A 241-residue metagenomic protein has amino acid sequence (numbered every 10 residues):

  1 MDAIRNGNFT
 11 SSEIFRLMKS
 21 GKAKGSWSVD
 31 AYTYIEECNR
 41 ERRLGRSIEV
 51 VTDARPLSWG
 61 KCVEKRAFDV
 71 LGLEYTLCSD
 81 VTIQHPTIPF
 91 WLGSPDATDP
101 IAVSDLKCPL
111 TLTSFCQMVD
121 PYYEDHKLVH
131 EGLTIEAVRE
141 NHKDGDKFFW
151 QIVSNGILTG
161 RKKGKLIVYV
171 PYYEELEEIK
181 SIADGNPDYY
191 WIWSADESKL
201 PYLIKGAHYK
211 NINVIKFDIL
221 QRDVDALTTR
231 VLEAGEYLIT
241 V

Functional and structural regions predicted by a protein language model:
M1-C62, R66, M118-H142, Y173-S181 (+3 more regions): Charged, glycine-rich intrinsically disordered N-terminal tails and low-complexity linkers that flank
T33-I35, T76, L238: Compositionally biased, intrinsically disordered low-complexity regions enriched in proline and serine
V50-V51, L166, L238: Secondary-structure transition/capping residues
R55-D80, F90: Short, well-structured hydrophobic secondary-structure segments
V63, V70, P100, L158-T159 (+1 more regions): Short alpha-helical scaffold segments that flank and stabilize functional sites
E74-P95, D99-R230: Nucleic-acid nuclease catalytic cores
T228-V241: Charged phosphate-binding loop/patch that engages nucleotide di/tri-phosphates or the phosphate backbone of nucleic
